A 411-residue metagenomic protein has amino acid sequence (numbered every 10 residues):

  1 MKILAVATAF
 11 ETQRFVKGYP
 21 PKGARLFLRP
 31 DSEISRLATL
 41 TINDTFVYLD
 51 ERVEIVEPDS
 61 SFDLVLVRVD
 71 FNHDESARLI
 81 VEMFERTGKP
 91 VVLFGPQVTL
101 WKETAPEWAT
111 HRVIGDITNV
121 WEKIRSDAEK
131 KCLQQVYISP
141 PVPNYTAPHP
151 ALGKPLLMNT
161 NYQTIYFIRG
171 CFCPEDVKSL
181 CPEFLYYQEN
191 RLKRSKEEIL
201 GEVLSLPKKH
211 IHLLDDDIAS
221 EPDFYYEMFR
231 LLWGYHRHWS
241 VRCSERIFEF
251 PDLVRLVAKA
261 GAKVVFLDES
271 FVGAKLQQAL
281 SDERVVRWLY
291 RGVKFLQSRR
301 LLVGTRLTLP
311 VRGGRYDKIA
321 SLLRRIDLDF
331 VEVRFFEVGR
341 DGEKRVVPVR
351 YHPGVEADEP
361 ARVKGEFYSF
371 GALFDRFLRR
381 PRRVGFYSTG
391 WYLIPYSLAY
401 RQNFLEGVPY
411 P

Functional and structural regions predicted by a protein language model:
K2-A5, T12, A24, I42-L49 (+3 more regions): Radical SAM enzyme core and accessory elements
K2-F46, R52-S205, H210: Acidic, low-complexity intrinsically disordered segments
V6-T8, E51, P96, D216 (+2 more regions): Cofactor-binding loop segments of dinucleotide-utilizing enzymes, especially the Rossmann-like FAD- and NAD(P)+-binding
E54-I55, H73-D74, A219-P222, C243-F250 (+3 more regions): Acidic-and-aromatic substrate-binding clefts and catalytic sites of carbohydrate-active enzymes
L64-L66, V92, P207-L214, H238-R242 (+3 more regions): Conserved C-terminal portion of the radical SAM core fold that forms the substrate/S-adenosylmethionine-binding
S76-M83, T104-A105, E227-M228, D252-L256 (+2 more regions): A short acidic, amphipathic alpha-helical/loop segment
E85, P106, W233, Q297 (+1 more regions): Anion (oxyanion) recognition and catalysis
P148-V303: Radical SAM [4Fe-4S] cluster-binding motif and immediate context
